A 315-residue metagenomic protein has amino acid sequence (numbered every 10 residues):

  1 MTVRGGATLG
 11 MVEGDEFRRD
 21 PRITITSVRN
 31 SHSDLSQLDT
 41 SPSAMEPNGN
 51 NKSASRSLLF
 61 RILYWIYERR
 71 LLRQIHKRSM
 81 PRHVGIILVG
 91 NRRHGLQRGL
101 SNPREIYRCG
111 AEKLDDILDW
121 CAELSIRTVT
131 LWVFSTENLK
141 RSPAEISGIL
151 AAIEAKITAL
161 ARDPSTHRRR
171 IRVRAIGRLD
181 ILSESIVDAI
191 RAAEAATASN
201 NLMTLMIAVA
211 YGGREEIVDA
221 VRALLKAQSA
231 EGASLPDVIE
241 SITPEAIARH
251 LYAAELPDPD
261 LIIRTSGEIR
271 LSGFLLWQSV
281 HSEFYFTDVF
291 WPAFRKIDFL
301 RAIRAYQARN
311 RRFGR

Functional and structural regions predicted by a protein language model:
T2, D20-R315: Flexible, compositionally biased loop and terminal segments
G5-G6, G10, G14, G49: Residue-identity detector for glycine
